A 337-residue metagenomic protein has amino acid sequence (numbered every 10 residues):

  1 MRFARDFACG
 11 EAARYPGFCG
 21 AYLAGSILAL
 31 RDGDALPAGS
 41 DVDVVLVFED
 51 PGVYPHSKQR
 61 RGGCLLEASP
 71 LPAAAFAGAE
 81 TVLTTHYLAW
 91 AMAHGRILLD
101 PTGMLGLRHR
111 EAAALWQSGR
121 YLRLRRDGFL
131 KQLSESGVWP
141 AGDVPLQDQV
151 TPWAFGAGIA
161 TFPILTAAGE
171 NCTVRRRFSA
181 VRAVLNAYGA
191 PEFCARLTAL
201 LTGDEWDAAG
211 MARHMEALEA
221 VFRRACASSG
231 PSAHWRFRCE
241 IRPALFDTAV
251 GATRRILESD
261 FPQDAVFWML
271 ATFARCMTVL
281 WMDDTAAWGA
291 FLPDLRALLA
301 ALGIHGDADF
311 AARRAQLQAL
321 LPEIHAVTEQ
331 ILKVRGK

Functional and structural regions predicted by a protein language model:
M1-C19, S26-R96: Metal-dependent nucleotidyltransferase catalytic core
D6-E11, G95-G106, A212-A217: Short N-terminal helix-initiation segments at or just after the protein's N-terminus
P16, I27, L105-A112, W153: Short hydrophobic/aromatic-rich motifs at helix boundaries and adjacent loops
F18-A21, L146: Short acidic/polar alpha-helix capping motifs at helix-coil junctions
R60-E67, T84-A91, L107-A113, T198-D207: Noncatalytic linker/hinge segments flanking ATPase motor cores
A73-A141, Q147: Internal, well-ordered alpha/beta segment that forms a basic, Gly-enriched binding/recognition surface
L122-K337: Conserved nucleotidyltransferase catalytic core and NTase-mimicking acidic/glycine-rich helix/loop elements in nucleic
